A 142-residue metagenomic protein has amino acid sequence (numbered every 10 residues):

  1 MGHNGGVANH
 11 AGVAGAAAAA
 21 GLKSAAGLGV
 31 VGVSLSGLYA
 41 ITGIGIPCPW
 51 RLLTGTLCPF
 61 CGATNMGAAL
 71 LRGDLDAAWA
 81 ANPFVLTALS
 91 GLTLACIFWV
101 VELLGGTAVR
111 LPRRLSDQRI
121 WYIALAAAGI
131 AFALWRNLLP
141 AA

Functional and structural regions predicted by a protein language model:
M1-G15, L92-V100, L134, A141: Alpha-helical transmembrane segments and their immediate interhelical/interface regions in integral membrane proteins
G2-L52: N-terminal pre-ligand scaffold of iron-sulfur
A16-L35, N82-R110: Short Fe-S-cluster ligation motifs
L38, G67, L71, I97 (+2 more regions): Alpha-helical membrane-inserting segments
T42, A131-A142: Juxtamembrane boundary at the C-terminal end of a transmembrane helix
I44-W50, L103-R110, A142: Juxtamembrane/interfacial segments flanking transmembrane helices
G45-A81: Iron-sulfur (Fe-S) cluster-binding segments and ferredoxin-like electron-carrier domains, especially [2Fe-2S]
V109-A128: Interfacial loop-to-transmembrane junctions
